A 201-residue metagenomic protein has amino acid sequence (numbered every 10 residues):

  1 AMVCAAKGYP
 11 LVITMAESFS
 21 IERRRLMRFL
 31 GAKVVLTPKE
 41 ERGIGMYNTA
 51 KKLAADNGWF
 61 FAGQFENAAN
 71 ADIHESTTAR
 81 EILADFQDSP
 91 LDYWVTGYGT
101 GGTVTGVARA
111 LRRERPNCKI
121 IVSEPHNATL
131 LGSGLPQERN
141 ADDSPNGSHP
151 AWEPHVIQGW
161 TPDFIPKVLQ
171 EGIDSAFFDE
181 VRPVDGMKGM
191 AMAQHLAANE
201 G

Functional and structural regions predicted by a protein language model:
A1-K7, V104-E114, C118, S123: Short Gly/Thr/Asp-enriched flexible loops that form oxyanion-binding sites at enzyme active sites
A1-L53, L130-P145, P166-G172: Active-site-proximal loop->helix
Y9, A32, W59, P116-C118: Short glycine/serine/threonine/alanine-rich loop segments
T14, T37, Q64, I121-S123: Generic beta-sheet signal
M27, I82, I120: Conserved hydrophobic/aromatic pocket- or pore-lining residues that grip, position, or stack substrates in active sites
Y47-N48, N57, R113-E200: Active-site/ligand-binding loops adjacent to catalytic centers
N57-G102, G106-A110, E171-S175, D179 (+2 more regions): Active-site/ligand-binding-proximal alpha/beta "capping" segment
